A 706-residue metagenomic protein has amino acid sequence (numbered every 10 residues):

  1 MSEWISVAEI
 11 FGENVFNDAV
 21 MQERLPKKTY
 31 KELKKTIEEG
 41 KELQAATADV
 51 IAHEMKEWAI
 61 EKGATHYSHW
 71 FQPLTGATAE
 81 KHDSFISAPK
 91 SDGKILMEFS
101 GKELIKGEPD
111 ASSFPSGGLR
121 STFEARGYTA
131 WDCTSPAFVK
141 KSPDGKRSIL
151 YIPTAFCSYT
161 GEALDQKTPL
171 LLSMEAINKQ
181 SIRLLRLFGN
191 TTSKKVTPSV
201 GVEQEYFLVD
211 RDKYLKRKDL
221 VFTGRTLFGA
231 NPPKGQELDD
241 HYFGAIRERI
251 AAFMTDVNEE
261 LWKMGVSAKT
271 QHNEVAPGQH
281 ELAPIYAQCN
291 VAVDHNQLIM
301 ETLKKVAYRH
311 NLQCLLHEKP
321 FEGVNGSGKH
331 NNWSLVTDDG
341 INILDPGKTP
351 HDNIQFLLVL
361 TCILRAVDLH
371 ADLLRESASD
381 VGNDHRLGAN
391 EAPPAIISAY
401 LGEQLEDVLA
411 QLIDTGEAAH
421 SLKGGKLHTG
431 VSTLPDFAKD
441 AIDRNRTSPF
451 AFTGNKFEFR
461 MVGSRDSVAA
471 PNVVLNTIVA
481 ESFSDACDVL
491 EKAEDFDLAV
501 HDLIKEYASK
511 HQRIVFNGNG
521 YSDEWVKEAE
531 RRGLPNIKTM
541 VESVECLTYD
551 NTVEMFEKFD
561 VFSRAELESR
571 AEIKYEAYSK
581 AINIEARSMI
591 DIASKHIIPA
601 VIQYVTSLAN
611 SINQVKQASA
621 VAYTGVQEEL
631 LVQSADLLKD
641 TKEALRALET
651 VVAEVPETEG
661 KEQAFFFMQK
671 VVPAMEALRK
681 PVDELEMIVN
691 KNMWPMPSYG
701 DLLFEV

Functional and structural regions predicted by a protein language model:
M1-W4, T122-A130: N-terminal hydrophobic targeting/anchoring segments and the immediately downstream early-domain regions of hydrolases
E3-W4, A8-V15, A19-S100, K106-S121: Histidine/acidic residue-rich metal-binding segments in metalloenzymes
T47-I51, F71-P73, K102-E103, D212 (+3 more regions): Active-site-proximal loop/turn and secondary-structure-junction residues that shape catalytic pockets, frequently
A64, S68-W70, H295-R309, L335 (+3 more regions): Hydrophobic/aromatic-rich, well-ordered segments within soluble, folded domains that form packed cores
G76-D92, P109-S112, G117, G224-T226 (+4 more regions): Short linear, low-complexity motifs centered on an aromatic residue
A125-L316, N325-G328, L335-E572: Glycine-rich, acidic/polar active-site loops that bind/position phosphate-bearing ligands
L220-V221, N296, E318-K319, D345-T349 (+7 more regions): Composition- and surface-driven signal marking solvent-exposed, interaction-prone regions in large proteins
I504, S509-V706: C-terminal amphipathic alpha-helical interaction region
